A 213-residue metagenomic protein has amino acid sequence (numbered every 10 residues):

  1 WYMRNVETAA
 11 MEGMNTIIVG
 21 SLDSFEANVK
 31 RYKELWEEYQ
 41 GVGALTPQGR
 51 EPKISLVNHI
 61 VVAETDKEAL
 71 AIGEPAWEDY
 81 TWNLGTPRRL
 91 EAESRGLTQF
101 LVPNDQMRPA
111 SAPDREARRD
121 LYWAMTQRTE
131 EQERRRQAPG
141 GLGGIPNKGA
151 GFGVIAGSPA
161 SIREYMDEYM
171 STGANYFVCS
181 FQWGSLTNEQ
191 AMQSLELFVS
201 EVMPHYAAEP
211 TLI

Functional and structural regions predicted by a protein language model:
W1, S21-L22, H59-V61, Q182: Active-site beta-loop-alpha junctions enriched in small/polar residues
Y2-V29, K33: A conserved active-site cap/scaffold subdomain adjacent to cofactor or substrate pockets
T8, E12, E168-N175, H205-P210: A structural motif corresponding to the C-terminal end of an alpha-helix and its immediate exit/capping segment
G13-N15, N147-F152, C179-S185: Glycine- and acidic
M14-V19, P52-H59, F177-C179: Hydrophobic faces of well-ordered beta-strands that scaffold small-molecule active sites in alpha/beta enzyme cores
G20-L22, D105, C179-L195: Glycine-rich, proline-tolerant flexible connector loops at the mouths of alpha/beta enzymes
D23-S171, E209-I213: An alpha-helical appendage that flanks or caps ligand/catalytic pockets
L195-L212: Alpha-helix-loop-beta-strand connector modules within alpha/beta enzyme cores
